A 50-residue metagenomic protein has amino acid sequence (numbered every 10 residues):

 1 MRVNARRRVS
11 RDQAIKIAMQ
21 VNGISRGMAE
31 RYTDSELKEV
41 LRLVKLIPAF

Functional and structural regions predicted by a protein language model:
M1-R31, K38, R42-P48: N-terminal acidic leader/helix
